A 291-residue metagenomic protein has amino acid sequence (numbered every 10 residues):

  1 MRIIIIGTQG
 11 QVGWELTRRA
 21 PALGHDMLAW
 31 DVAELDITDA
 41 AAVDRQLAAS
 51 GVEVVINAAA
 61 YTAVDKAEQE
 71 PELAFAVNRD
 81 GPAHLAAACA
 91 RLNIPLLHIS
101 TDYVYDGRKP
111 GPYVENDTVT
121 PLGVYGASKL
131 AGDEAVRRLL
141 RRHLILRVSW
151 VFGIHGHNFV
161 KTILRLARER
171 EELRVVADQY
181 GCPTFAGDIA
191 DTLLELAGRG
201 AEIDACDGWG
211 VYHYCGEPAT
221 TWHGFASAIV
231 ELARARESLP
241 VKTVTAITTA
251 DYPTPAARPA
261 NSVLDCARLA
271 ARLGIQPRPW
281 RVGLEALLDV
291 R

Functional and structural regions predicted by a protein language model:
R2-P21: N-terminal Rossmann NAD(P)H-binding glycine-rich loop of SDR-like oxidoreductase domains
I6, W30, V55-A59, L96-T101 (+2 more regions): SDR active-site strand-loop-helix element
L28-D39: Rossmann-fold cofactor-recognition segment
A40-R79, A88: NAD(P)H-binding glycine-rich loop region in Rossmannoid oxidoreductase-like domains and their noncatalytic homologs
Q69, A76, D80-H84, R91 (+2 more regions): Catalytic helix-loop patch of NAD(P)-dependent Rossmann-fold dehydrogenases
E134-E195: NAD(P)-dependent short-chain dehydrogenase/reductase
T192, R199-P255: Mid/C-terminal beta-alpha module of Rossmann-like enzyme folds, strongest in SDR-family dehydrogenases/epimerases
P279-R291: Amphipathic terminal alpha-helices
